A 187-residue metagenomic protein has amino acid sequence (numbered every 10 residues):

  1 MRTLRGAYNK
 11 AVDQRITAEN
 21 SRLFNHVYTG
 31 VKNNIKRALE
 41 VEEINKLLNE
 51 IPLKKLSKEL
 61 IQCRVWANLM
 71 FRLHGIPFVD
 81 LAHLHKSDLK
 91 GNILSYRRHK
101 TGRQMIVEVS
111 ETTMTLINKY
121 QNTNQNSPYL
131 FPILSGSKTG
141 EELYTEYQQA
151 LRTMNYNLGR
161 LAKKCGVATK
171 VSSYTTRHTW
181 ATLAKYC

Functional and structural regions predicted by a protein language model:
M1-N9, K58, Y147-T153, K170-V171: N-terminal core-binding DNA-recognition domain of tyrosine site-specific recombinases/integrases
M1-R22, I76: N-terminal DNA-binding recognition helix of tyrosine site-specific recombinases/integrases
R5-Y8, R64-F78, L183: Short pre-functional
K10-D13, N49-L53, S87, K119 (+1 more regions): Conserved helix-loop functional segments at active or binding sites
D13-P52, S137-Y144: Flexible interdomain linker/hinge and immediately adjacent N-terminus of the catalytic tyrosine-recombinase domain
N25-H26, H83-K119: Conserved tyrosine-mediated DNA breakage-rejoining catalytic core shared by Y-recombinases
I44, S110-A168: Active-site/catalytic core of tyrosine-dependent DNA strand-transfer enzymes
L53-K58, N155-C187: Short, basic (Lys/Arg/His-rich) helix/loop patches that form interaction surfaces in the mid-to-C-terminal regions
